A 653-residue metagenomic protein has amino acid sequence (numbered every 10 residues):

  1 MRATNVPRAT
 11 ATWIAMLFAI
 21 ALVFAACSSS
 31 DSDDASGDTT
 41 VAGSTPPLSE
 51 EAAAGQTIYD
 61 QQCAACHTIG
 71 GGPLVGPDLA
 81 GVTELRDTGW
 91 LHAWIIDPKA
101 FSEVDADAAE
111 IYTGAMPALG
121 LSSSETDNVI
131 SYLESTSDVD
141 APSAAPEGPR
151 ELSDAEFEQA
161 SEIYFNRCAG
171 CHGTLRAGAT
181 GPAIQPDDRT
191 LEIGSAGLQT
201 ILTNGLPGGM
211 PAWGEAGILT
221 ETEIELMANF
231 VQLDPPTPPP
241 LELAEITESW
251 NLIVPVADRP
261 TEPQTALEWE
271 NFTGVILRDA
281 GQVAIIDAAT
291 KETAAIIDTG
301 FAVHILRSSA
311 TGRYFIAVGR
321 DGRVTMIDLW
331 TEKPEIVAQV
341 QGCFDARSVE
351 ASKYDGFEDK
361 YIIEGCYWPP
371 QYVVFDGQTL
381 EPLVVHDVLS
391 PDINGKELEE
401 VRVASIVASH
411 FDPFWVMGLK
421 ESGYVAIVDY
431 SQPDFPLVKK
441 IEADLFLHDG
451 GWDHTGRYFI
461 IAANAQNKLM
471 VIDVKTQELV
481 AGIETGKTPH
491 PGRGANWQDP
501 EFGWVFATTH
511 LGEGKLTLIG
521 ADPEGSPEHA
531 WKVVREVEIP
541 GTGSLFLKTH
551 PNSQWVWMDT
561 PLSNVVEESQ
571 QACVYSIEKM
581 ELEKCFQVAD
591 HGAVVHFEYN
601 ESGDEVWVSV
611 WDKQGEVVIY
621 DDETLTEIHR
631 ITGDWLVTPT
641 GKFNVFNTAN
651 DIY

Functional and structural regions predicted by a protein language model:
R2-I14: Bacterial N-terminal signal peptides that target proteins for export
V23-A26: C-terminal motif of bacterial Sec signal peptides marking the signal peptidase cleavage site
S28-D31: Bacterial signal peptide processing site
A35-I58, V75, S137-I163, T261: Electrostatic cytochrome c docking/interface patches
E50-A53, A65-T68, A80-T136, G170 (+2 more regions): Extracytoplasmic electron-transfer domains, predominantly the class I c-type cytochrome c fold
I69, E147-E151, T174, Q199-T200 (+3 more regions): Predominantly soluble domains enriched in secretory-pathway, periplasmic, or organellar proteins
